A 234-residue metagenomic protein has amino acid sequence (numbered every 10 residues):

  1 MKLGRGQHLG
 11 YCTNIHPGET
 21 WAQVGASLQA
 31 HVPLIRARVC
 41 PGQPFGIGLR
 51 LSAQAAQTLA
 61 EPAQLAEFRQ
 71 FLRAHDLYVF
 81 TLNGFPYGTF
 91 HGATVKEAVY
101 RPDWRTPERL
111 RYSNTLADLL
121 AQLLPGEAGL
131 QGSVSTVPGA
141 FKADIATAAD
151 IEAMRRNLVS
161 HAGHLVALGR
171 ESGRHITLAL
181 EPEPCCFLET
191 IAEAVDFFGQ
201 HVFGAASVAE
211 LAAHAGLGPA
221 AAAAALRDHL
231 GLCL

Functional and structural regions predicted by a protein language model:
M1-G132, A153-G163, R227-L230: N-terminal pre-domain/capping segments
A93-R227: Active-site acidic/histidine proton-transfer and metal-coordination neighborhood in alpha/beta enzyme cores
